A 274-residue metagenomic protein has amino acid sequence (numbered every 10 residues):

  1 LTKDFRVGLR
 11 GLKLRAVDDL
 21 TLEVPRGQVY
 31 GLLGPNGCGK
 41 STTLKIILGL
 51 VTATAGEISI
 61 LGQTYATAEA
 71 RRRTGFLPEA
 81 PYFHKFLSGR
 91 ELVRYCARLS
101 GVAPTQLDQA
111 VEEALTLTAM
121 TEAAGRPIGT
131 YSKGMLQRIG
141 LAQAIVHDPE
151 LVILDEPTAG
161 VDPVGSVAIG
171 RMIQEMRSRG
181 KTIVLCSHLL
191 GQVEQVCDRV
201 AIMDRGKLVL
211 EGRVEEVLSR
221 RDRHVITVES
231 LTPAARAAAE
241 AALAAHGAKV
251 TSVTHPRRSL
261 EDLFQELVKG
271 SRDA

Functional and structural regions predicted by a protein language model:
T2, A159, T227-L231: Amphipathic repeat-derived elements
K3-L185, L190-D204, L210: ABC transporter nucleotide-binding domains
V214-A274: Short, charged/small-residue-rich alpha-helical element at the C-terminal edge of ABC transporter nucleotide-binding
